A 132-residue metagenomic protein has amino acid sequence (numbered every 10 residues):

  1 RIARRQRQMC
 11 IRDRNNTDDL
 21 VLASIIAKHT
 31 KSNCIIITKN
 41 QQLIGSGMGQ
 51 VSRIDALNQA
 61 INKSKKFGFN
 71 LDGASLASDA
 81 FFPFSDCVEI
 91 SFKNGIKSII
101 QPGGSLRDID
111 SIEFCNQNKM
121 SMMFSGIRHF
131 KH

Functional and structural regions predicted by a protein language model:
R1-I11: Single conserved hydrophobic/aromatic residue that forms the stacking wall/gate of nucleotide- or nucleobase-binding
M9-C10, D19-I25, T30-C34: Active-site loops and adjacent core secondary-structure elements that bind or stabilize anionic groups
R12-D18, A27, G45-S52, A56 (+3 more regions): Catalytic cores of large soluble enzymes that bind and process phosphate-bearing ligands
A23-T30, K63-F67, N94, N118-S125: Change "in soluble alpha/beta enzymes" to "in soluble alpha/beta proteins
C34-Q41: Short beta-strand scaffold segments in enzyme catalytic cores
Q42-E89: Glycine- and Gly-Pro-enriched alpha-helical subdomains that act as flexible, kink-prone "lid/hinge" or packing modules
E89-H132: C-terminal binding/interaction regions
